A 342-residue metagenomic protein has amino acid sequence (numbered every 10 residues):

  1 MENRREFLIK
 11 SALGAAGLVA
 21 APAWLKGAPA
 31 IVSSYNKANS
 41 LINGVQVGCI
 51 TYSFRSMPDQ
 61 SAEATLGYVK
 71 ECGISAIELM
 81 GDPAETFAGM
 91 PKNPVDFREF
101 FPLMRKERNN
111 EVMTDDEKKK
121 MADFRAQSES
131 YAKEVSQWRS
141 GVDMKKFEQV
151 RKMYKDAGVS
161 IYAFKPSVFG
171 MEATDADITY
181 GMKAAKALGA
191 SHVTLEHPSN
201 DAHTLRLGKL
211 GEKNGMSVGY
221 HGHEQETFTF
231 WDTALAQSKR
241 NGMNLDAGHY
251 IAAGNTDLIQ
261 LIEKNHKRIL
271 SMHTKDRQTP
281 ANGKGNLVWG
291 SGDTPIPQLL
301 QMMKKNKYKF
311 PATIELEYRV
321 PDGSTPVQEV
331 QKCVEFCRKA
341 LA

Functional and structural regions predicted by a protein language model:
E2-W24, A28-A76, G81-R108, V112-D123 (+4 more regions): Histidine-acidic metal/acid-base catalytic patches
S11-L25, N39, S128, A132 (+3 more regions): Active-site acidic/histidine proton-transfer and metal-coordination neighborhood in alpha/beta enzyme cores
S53-F54, W138-R139, F169-G170, L195-E196 (+2 more regions): A generic structural signal for short
